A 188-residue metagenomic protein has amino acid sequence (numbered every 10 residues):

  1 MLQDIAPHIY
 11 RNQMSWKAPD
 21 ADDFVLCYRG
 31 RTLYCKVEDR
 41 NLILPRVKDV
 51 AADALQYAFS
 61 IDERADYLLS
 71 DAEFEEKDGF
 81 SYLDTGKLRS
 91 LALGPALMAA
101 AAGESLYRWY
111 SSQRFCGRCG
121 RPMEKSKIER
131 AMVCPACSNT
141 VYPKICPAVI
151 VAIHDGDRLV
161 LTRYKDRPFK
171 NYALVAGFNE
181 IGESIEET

Functional and structural regions predicted by a protein language model:
M1-G94: N-terminal alpha-helical interaction blocks
C27-Y28, F59-S60, L68-S70, E124 (+3 more regions): Residues in well-ordered beta-strands of folded domains
L44-V50, H154-G156, E183-S184: Short, surface-exposed linear segments at secondary-structure transitions and domain or protein termini
A100-A101, S105-V149: Acidic, metal-coordinating catalytic segment for phosphate/diphosphate chemistry, firing primarily on the Nudix
Y107-S111, P143, H154, D166 (+1 more regions): Short, contiguous, pocket-lining structural segments that sit at or immediately flank catalytic/ligand-binding sites
M132-L174: N-terminal strand-loop-strand
A173-T188: The catalytic Nudix box helix
